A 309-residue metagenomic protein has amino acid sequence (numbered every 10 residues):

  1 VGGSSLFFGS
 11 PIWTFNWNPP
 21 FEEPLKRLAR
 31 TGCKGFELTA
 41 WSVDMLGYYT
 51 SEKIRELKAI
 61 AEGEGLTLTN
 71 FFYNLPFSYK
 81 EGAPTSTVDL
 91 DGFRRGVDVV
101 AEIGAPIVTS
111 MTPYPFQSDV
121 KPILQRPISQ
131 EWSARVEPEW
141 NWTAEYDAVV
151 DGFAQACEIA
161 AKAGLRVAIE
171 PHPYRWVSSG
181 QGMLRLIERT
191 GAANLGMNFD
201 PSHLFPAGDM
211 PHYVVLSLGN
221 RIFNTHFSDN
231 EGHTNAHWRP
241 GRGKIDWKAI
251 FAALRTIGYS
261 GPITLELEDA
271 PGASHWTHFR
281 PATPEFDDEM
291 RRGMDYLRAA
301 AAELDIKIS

Functional and structural regions predicted by a protein language model:
V1-I107, Q117-S118, A134, P138-Y146 (+5 more regions): N-terminal pre-domain/capping segments
F7, A40-S42, N74-F77, T112-F116 (+4 more regions): Active-site-proximal loop/turn and secondary-structure-junction residues that shape catalytic pockets, frequently
G9, G35-F36, L68-F71, E139-K244 (+1 more regions): Acidic/histidine-rich catalytic cores of soluble enzymes
L28, F36, A61, V100 (+7 more regions): Conserved, mostly hydrophobic/aromatic
L66, A105-P106, L165, I257-G261: A short helix->loop->beta-strand "cap" motif at the edges of active sites that frequently abuts
M111-S133, H172, W176-S178: Active-site-proximal loop/short-helix segments that contain or immediately flank catalytic acid/base residue(s)
K248, P262-I263, W276-F279: H/E-rich (His + Asp/Glu) clusters that bind or coordinate divalent metals
P262-A270: Short acidic/histidine-rich active-site segments
